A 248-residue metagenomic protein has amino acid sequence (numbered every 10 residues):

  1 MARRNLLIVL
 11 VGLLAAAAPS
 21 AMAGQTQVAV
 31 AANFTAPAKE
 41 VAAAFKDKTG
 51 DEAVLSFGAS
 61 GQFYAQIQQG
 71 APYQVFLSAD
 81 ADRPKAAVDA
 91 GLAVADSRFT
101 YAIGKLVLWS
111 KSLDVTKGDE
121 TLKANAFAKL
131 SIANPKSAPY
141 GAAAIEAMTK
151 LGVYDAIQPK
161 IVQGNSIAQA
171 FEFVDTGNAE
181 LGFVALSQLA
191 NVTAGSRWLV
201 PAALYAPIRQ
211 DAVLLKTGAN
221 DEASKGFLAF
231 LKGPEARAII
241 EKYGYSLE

Functional and structural regions predicted by a protein language model:
M1-A2: N-terminal secretory signal peptides that target proteins for export/translocation
N5-A17: Bacterial N-terminal signal peptides
A23-F57, G61-Q69, S78-A81, K85-G91 (+1 more regions): Exported/periplasmic ABC-transporter solute-binding proteins
D96: Short active-site loop at a secondary-structure junction that contains or immediately precedes the catalytic residue(s)
